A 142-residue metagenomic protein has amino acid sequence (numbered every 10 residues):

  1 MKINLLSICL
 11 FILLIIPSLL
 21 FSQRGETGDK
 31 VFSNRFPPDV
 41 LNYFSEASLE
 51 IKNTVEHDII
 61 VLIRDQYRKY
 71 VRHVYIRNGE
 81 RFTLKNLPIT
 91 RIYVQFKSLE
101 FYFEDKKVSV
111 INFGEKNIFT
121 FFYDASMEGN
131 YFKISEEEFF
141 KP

Functional and structural regions predicted by a protein language model:
M1-C9: Bacterial N-terminal signal peptides that target proteins for export
Q23-Y67, S98-P142: Primarily secretory-pathway and cell-envelope proteins
R72-I76: Short beta-strand segments within Ig-like beta-sandwich modules, predominantly Fibronectin type-III
T83-R91: Short Pro-Gly-centered beta-turn/loop motif in secreted/extracellular proteins
T90-E100: A short, solvent-exposed beta-strand micro-motif common in secreted/extracellular proteins
